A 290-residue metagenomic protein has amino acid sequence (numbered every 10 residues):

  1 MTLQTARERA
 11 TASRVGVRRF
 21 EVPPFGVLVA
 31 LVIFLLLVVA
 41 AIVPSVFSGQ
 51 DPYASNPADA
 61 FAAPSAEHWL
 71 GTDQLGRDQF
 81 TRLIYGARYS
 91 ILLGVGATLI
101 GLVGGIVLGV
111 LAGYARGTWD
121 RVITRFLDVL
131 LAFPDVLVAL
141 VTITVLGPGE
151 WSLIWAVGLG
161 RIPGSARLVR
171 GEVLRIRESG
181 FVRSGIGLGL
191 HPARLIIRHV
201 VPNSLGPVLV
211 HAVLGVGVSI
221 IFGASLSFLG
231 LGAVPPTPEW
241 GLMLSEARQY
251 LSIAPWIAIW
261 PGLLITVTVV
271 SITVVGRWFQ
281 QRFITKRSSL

Functional and structural regions predicted by a protein language model:
M1-L35, T273-L290: Transmembrane alpha-helical segments of polytopic membrane transport and secretion proteins
L28, V32-L36, A40-L75, L229-T237: Hydrophobic alpha-helical transmembrane segments of membrane transport/permease proteins and related membrane-embedded
F34-D51, G86, R125-G149, G217: Membrane-water interface segments at the C-terminal ends of transmembrane alpha-helices in multi-pass inner-membrane
W69, D73, V103, G113-W119 (+3 more regions): Generic hydrophobic transmembrane alpha-helix motif, especially the helices
T72-R77, Y114-A115, L174, S184-N203 (+1 more regions): Short helix-to-coil transition segments within interhelical loops that connect adjacent transmembrane helices
Q79-Y114: Transmembrane alpha-helix signature in integral membrane proteins
T142-V145, V157, E172-V173, F222-I265 (+1 more regions): Glycine-rich helix-loop "coupling/hinge" segments at transmembrane-helix boundaries in multipass transporters
V157-G160, G206, V210-V216, P255-L290: C-terminal transmembrane helix and the adjacent membrane-cytosol boundary/short C-terminal tail of inner/organellar
